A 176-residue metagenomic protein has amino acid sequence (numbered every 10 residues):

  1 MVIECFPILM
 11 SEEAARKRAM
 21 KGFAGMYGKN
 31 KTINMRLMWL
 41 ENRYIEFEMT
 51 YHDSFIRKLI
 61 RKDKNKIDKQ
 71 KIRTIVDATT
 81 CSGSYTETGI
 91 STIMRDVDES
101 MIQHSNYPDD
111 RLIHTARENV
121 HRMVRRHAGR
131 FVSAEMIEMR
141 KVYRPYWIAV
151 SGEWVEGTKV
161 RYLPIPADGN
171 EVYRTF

Functional and structural regions predicted by a protein language model:
M1-V155, V160: Charged, low-complexity helical/coil segments in non-catalytic cytosolic or luminal regions
W154-F176: Acidic, serine/threonine-rich low-complexity disordered tracts
